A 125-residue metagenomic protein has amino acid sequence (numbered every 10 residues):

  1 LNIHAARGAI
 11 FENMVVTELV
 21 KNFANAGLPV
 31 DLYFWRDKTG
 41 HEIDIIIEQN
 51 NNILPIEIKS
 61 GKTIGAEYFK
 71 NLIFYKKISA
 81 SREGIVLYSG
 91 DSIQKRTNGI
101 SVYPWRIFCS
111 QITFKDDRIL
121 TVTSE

Functional and structural regions predicted by a protein language model:
L1-E125: A cross-kingdom feature that marks ATP-driven nucleic-acid transaction machinery
